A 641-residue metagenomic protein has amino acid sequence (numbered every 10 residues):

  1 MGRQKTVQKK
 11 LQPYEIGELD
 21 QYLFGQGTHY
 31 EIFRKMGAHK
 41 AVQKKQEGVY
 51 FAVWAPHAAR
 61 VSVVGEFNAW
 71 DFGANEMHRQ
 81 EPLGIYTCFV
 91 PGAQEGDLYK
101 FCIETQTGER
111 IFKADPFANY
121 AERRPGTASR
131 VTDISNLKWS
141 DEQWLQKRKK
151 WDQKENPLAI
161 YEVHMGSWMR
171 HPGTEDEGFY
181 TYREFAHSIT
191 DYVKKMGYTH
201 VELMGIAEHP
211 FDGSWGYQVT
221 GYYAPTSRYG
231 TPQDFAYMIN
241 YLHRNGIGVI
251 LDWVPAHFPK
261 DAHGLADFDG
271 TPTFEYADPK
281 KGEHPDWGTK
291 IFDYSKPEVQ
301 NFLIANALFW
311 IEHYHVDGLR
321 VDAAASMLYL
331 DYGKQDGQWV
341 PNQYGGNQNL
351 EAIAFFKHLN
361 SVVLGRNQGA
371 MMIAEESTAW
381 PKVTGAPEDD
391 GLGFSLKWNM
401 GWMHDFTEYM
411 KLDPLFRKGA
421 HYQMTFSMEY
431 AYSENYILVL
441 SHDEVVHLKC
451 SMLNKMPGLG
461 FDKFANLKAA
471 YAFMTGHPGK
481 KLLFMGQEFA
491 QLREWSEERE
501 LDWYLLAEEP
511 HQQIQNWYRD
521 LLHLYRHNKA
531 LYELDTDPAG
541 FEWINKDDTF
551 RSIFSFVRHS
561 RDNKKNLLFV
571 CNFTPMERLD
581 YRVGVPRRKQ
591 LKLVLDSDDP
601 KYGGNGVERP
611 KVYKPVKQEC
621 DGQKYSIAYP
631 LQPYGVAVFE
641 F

Functional and structural regions predicted by a protein language model:
M1-Q46, Q80-E162, S167-T174, E184 (+1 more regions): The feature marks proteins involved in alpha-glucan
E47-F51: Structural beta-strand segments of beta-rich domains
V53, F101, V163, V193 (+12 more regions): Conserved, mostly hydrophobic/aromatic
W54-V61, P586-K589: Short proline/glycine-enriched turn/loop motifs at strand-loop junctions of beta-rich domains
E95-Y99, P610-F641: C-terminal beta-strand-rich structural cap/linker in extracellular carbohydrate-active enzymes
P125, H315-D317, Q335-E498, L505 (+3 more regions): Conserved alpha/beta catalytic core and glycan-binding cleft of carbohydrate-active enzymes
E142-E155, H164-Q348, Y613: Substrate-binding/active-site clefts of carbohydrate-active enzymes
P510-L531: Catalytic cores of secreted or luminal carbohydrate-active enzymes
